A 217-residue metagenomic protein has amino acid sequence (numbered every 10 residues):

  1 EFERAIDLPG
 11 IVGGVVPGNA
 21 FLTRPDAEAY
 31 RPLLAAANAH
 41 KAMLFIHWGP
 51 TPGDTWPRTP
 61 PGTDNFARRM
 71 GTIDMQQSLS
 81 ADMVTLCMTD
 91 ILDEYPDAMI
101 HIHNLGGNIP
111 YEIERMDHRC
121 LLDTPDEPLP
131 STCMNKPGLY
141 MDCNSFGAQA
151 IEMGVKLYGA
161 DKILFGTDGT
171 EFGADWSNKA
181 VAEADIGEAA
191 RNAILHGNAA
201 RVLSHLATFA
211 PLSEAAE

Functional and structural regions predicted by a protein language model:
E1-D82: Active-site gating/metal-coordination segments in enzymes
R4, T89-D90, A98, M141 (+3 more regions): Mid-to-C-terminal alpha-helical segments outside catalytic/metal-binding sites
G14-V16, L44-I46, I100-I102, L139-C143 (+1 more regions): Hydrophobic faces of well-ordered beta-strands that scaffold small-molecule active sites in alpha/beta enzyme cores
P17-F21, H47-G53, L105-G107, N144-F146 (+1 more regions): Active-site beta-loop-alpha junctions enriched in small/polar residues
D54-T63, G106-L121, I151-Y158, G169-E183 (+1 more regions): Histidine/acidic-residue-rich catalytic or RNA/ligand-binding cores of hydrolases and nuclease-related proteins
M75-A81, T124-E152: Aromatic-anchored helix/helix-loop segment that forms the rim or "lid" of small-molecule/cofactor binding pockets
C87-T132: Aromatic-lined glycan-binding groove of carbohydrate-active enzymes
